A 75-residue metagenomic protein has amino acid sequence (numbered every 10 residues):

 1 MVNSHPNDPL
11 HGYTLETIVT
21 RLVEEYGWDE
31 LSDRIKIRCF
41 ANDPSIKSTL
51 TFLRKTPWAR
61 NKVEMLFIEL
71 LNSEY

Functional and structural regions predicted by a protein language model:
M1-Y75: Long, compositionally biased intrinsically disordered regulatory segments in eukaryotic proteins
